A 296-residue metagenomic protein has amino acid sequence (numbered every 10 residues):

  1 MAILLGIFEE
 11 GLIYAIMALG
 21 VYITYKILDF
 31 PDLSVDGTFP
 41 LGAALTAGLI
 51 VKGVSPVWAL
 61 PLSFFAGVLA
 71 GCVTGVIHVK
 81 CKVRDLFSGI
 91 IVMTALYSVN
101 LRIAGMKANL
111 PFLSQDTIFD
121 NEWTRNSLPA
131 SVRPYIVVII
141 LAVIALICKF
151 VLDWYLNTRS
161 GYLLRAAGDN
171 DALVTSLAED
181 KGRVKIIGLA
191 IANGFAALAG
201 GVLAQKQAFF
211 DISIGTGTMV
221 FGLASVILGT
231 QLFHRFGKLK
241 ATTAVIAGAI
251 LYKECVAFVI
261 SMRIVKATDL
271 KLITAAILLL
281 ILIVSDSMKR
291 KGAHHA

Functional and structural regions predicted by a protein language model:
I3-S55, L60, I77-C81, I227-K238 (+1 more regions): Single transmembrane alpha-helix segments in multi-pass membrane proteins
E10, L86-F87, A108, V137-V138 (+3 more regions): Loop-to-transmembrane alpha-helix initiation sites
V21, V54-T94, A145-L146, G248-Y252: Alpha-helical transmembrane segments within multi-pass membrane transporters and channels
A66, V76, I91-I118, W123-R125 (+4 more regions): Alpha-helical transmembrane segments in inner-membrane proteins
A70, S131-I214: Helix-loop-helix "hairpin" substructures at the membrane interface of multi-pass membrane proteins
D85, I91-V92, L96-N157, I187 (+2 more regions): Transmembrane helix-bundle core of multi-pass membrane transporters and related energy-transducing complexes
D169-R183, F236, T243, C255-A296: Cytosolic-side transmembrane-helix boundaries in multi-pass membrane proteins
A196-L272: Transmembrane alpha-helical segments in multi-pass inner-membrane proteins
